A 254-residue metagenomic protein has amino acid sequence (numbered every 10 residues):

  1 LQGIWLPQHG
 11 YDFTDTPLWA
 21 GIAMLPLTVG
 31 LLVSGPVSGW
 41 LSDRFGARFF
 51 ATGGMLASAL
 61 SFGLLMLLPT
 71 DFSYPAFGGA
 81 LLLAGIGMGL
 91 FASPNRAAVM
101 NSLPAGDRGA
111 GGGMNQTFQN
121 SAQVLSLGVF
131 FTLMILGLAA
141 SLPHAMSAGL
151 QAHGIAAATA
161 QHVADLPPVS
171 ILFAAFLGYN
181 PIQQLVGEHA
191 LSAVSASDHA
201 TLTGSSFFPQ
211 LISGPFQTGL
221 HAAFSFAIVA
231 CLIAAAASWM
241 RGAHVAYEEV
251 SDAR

Functional and structural regions predicted by a protein language model:
L1-R96, M100-A110, S126: Transmembrane core module of solute transporters
G3-L18, H144-T159, L202-S213: Short helix-coil transition/hinge motifs at the ends and kinks of transmembrane helices, capturing the brief
P7, W40, R44, T70-Y74 (+2 more regions): Transmembrane helix-loop junctions in multipass membrane proteins, especially transporters and channels
M24-L27, L31, N115-Q119, A227: Structural signature of transmembrane alpha-helices in multi-pass secondary transporters
L31, S61, F131, I135 (+1 more regions): Alpha-helical transmembrane segments of multipass membrane proteins
V33, A105-G113, G204-P215: Juxtamembrane loop-helix boundary motifs flanking transmembrane segments in multi-pass membrane proteins
D43-G46, M55, A97, A160-R254: Transmembrane-helix exit segments and adjacent C-terminal regions of multi-pass membrane proteins
F77-P168, F224, A236-M240: Small-residue-rich alpha-helical segments with characteristic i,i+4
